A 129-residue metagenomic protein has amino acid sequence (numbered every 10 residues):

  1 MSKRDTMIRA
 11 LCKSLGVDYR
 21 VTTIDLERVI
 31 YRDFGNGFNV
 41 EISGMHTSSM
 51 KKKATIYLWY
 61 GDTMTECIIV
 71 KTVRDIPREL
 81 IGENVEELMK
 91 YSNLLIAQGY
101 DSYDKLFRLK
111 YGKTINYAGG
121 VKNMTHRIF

Functional and structural regions predicted by a protein language model:
M1-G37, K53, W59-F129: Negatively charged, low-complexity tracts enriched in Asp/Glu with abundant Ser/Thr
V40-G44: A short acidic-to-branched-hydrophobic micro-motif
